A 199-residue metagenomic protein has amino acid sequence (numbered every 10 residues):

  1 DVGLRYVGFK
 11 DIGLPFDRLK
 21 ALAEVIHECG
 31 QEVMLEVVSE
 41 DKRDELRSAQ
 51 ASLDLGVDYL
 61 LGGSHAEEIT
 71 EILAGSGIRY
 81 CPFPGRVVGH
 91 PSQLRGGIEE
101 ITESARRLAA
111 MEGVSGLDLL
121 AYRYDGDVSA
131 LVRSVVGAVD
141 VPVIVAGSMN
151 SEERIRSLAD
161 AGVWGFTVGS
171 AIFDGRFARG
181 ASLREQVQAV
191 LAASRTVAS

Functional and structural regions predicted by a protein language model:
D1-V33, S39-R43, A51-G56, R106-G113 (+3 more regions): Conserved N-terminal beta1-alpha1 strand-loop-helix module at the mouth
R5-F9, V33-V37, L60-G62, Y80-F83 (+3 more regions): Hydrophobic faces of well-ordered beta-strands that scaffold small-molecule active sites in alpha/beta enzyme cores
I12-G13, V38-E40, P84-V88, S148-M149 (+1 more regions): Short, acidic/turn-prone active-site loops that include or flank metal/cofactor- and phosphate-binding residues
K20, R95-E103, D127-R133, G180-V187: Charged helix-capping and loop-helix junction motifs
C29-G30, S76, V139: Helix C-cap/helix->beta junction micro-motif
V38, K42-Y124, A189: Conserved anion-binding
K42-D54, G96-E103, A130-V145, M149-V168: Catalytic cores of alpha/beta
D54-E68, E112-Y124, S148-N150, R154 (+1 more regions): Glycine-rich phosphate-binding active-site loops on the catalytic face of alpha/beta enzymes
